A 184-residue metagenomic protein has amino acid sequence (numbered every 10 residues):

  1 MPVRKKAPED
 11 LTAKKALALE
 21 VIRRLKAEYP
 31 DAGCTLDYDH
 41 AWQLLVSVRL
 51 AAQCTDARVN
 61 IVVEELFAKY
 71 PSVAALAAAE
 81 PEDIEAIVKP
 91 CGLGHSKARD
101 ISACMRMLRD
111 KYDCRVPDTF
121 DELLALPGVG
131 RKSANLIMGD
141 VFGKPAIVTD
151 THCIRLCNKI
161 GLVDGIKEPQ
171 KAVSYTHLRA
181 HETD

Functional and structural regions predicted by a protein language model:
P2-E182: Catalytic cores of DNA base-excision repair glycosylases
